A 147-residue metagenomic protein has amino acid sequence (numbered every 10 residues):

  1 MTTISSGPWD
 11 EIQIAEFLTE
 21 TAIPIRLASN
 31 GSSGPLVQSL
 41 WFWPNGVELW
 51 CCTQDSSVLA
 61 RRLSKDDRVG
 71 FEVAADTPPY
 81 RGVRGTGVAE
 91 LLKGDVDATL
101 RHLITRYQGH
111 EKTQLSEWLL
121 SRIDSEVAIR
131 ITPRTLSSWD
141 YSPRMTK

Functional and structural regions predicted by a protein language model:
M1-G31: Short, conserved active-site entrance elements at the starts or edges of catalytic domains
M1-W9, G82-K147: Charged, gly/pro-rich active-site loop segments
A22-D55, V69-V73, V83-G85: Short beta-strand segments
S29-G31, A74-P78, E111-L119: A short, aromatic/hydrophobic, helix- or strand-capping loop or linear motif that either lines the entrance/gate
S57-A60, G70, L115: Histidine-centered metal-chelating micro-motifs
S57-L59, P78, M145-T146: Short, surface-exposed beta-strand-loop junctions and turns on beta-sheet-rich folds
D66: Acidic-histidine catalytic/liganding microenvironments
